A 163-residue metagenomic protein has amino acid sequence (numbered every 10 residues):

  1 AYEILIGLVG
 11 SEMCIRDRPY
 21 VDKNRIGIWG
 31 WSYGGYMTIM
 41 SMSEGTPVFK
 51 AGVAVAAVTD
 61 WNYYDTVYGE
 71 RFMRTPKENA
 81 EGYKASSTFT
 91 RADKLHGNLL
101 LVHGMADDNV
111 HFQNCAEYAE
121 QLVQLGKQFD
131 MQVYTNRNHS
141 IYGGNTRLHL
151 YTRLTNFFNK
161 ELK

Functional and structural regions predicted by a protein language model:
A1-G10, C14-I15: Single conserved hydrophobic/aromatic residue that forms the stacking wall/gate of nucleotide- or nucleobase-binding
S11-E12, R16-K163: Active-site-proximal cap/loop segments of hydrolase catalytic domains
